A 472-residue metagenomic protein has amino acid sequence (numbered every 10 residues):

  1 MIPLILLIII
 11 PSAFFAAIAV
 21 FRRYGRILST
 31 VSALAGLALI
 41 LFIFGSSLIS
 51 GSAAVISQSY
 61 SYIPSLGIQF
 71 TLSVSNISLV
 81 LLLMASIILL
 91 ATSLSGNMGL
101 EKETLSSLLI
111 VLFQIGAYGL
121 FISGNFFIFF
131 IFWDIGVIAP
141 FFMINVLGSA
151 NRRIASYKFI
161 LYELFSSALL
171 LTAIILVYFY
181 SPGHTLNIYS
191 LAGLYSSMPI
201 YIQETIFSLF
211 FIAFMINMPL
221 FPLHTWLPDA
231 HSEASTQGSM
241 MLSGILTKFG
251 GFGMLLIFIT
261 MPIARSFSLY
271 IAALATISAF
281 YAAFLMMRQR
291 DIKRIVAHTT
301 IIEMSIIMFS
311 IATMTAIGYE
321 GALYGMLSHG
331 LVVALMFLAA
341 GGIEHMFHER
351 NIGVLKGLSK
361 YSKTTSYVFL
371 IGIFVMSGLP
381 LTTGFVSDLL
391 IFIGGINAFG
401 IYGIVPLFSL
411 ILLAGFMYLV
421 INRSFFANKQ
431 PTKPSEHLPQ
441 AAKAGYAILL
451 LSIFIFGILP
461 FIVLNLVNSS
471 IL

Functional and structural regions predicted by a protein language model:
M1-L6, A13-L108, Y189, N468: Transmembrane helix-loop-helix hairpins at membrane boundaries of multipass inner-membrane proteins
I8, S12, T30-I40, S86-I87 (+5 more regions): Alpha-helical transmembrane segments
R23-A35, I154-L164, S362-S366, A442-A447: Alpha-helical transmembrane segments and their helix-start/interface "positive-inside/aromatic belt" motifs in integral
V31-S47, E163-I174, L449-I458: Hydrophobic alpha-helical membrane-insertion segments
A38-L41, Q114-Y118, I307, I455: Aromatic-anchored segments of alpha-helical transmembrane domains
S93-N97, I115-F127, P140-L389, I393-R423 (+1 more regions): Hydrophobic transmembrane alpha-helices and their helix-loop junctions in integral membrane proteins
D134: Short phosphate-coordinating micro-motif centered on Lys-Gly-acidic
S362-T364, M417-L472: Cytoplasmic/organellar membrane-interface segments at the starts of transmembrane helices in multi-pass inner-membrane
